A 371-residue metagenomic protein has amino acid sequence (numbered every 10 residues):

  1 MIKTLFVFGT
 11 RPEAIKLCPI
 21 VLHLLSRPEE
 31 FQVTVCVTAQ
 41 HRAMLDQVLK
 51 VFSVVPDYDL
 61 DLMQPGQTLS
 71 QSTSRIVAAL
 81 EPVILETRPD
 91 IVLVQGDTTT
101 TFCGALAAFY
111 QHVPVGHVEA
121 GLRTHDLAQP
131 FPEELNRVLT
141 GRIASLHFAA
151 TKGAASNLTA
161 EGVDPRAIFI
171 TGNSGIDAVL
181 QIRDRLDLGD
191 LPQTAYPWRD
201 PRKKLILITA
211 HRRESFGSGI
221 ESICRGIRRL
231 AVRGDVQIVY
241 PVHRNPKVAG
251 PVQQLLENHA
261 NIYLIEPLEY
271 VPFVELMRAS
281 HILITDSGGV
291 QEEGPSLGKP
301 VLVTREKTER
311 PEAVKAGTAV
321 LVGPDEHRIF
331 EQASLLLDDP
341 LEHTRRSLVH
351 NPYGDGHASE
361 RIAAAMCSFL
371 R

Functional and structural regions predicted by a protein language model:
M1-Y240, N245-R371: Nucleotide-activated sugar donor-binding and catalytic core shared by glycosyltransferases and related lipid-linked
